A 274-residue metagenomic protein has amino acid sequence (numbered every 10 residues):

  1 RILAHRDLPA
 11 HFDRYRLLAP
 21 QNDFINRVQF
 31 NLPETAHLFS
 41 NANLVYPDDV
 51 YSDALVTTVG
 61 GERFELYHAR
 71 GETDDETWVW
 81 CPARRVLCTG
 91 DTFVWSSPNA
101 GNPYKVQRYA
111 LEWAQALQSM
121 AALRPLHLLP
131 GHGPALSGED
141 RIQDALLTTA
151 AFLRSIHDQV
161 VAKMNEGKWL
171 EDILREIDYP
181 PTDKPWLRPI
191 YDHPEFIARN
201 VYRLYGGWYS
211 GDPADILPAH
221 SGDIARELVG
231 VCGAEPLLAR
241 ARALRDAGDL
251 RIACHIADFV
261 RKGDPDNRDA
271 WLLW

Functional and structural regions predicted by a protein language model:
R1-I2: Active-site metal-binding motif and surrounding structural segment of the metallo-beta-lactamase
D7-H68, E112-R124: Metallo-beta-lactamase
Q21, L123-L126, A135-W274: Accessory terminal helices/loops
N43-G61, T89-P98, K105, D172-Y202: Short, charged N-terminal helix-start/capping segments
V45, V56-T58, R63-E166: Metallo-beta-lactamase
Y51-A100, G233-W274: Well-ordered, non-transmembrane segments within structured domains
